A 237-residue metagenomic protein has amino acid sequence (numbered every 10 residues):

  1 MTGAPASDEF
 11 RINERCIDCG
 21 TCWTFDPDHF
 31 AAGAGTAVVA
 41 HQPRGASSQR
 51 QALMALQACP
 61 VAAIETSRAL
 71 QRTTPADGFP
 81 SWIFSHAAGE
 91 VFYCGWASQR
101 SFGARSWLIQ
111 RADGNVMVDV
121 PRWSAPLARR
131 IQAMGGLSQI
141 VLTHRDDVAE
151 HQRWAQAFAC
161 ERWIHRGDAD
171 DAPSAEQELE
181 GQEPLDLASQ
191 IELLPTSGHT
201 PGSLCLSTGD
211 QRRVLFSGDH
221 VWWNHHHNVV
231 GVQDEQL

Functional and structural regions predicted by a protein language model:
M1-A6: A detector for short, charged/polar N-terminal pre-domain segments
F10-D26, G45-A62: Cysteine-centered iron-sulfur cluster-binding motifs in ferredoxin-type domains/subunits of redox enzymes
A32-G35, G114-M117, R122-A125, S138 (+3 more regions): Metallo-beta-lactamase
A32-R44, R72-S81: Short cysteine/histidine-rich metal-coordination sites, predominantly Zn2+-binding motifs
S48-A112: Zn-dependent metallo-beta-lactamase
L70-G89, R129, A149-T200, D210 (+1 more regions): Metallo-beta-lactamase
Q99-S101, S106, Q110-Q139, D170 (+1 more regions): Pre-active-site segment of Zn-dependent metallo-hydrolases
L137-D147: Metallo-beta-lactamase
